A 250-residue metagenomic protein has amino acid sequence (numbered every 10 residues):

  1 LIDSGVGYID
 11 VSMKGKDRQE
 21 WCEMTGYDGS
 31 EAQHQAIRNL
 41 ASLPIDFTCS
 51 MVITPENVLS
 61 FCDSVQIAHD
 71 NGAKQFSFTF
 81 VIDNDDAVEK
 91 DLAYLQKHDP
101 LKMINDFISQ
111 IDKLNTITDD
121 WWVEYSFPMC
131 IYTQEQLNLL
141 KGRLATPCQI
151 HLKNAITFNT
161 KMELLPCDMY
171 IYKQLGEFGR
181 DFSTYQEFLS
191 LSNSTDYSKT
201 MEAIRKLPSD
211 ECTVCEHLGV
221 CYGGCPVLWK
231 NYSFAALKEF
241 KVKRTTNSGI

Functional and structural regions predicted by a protein language model:
S4, K14-L165, M169-R180: Radical SAM enzyme [4Fe-4S]-AdoMet core and its adjacent flexible, acidic and glycine-rich loops/tails across
E163, M169-I250: Flexible mid-to-C-terminal extensions adjoining Fe-S/redox cofactors in radical SAM and related proteins
